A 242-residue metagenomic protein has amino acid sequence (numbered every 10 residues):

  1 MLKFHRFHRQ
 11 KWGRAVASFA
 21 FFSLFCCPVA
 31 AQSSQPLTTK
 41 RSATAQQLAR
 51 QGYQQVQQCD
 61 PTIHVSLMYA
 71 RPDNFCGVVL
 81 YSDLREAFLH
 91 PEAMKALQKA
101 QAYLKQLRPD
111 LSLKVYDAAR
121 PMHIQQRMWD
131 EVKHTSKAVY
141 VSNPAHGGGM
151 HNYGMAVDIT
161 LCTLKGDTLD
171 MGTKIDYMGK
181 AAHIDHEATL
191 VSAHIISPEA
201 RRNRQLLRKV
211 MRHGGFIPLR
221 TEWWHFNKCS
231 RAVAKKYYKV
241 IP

Functional and structural regions predicted by a protein language model:
M1-Q35: Bacterial Sec-dependent N-terminal signal peptides
A30-A118, M128-E131, T135-T221, S230-P242: Extracytoplasmic cell-surface/polysaccharide-interacting catalytic and binding patches
P121: Segments that shape or occlude catalytic/ligand-binding pockets
I124: Short, well-ordered surface patches within globular domains
F226: Conserved metal-phosphate-binding beta-hairpin within the catalytic cores of diverse ATP-dependent phosphoryl-transfer
